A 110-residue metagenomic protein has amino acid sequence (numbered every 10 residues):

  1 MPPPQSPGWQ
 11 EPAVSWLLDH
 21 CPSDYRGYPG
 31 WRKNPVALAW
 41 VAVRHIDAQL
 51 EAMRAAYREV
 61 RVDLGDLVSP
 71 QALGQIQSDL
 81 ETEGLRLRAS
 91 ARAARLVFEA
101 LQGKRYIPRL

Functional and structural regions predicted by a protein language model:
S6-L110: Eukaryotic low-complexity, intrinsically disordered regulatory segments enriched in serine, proline and acidic residues
